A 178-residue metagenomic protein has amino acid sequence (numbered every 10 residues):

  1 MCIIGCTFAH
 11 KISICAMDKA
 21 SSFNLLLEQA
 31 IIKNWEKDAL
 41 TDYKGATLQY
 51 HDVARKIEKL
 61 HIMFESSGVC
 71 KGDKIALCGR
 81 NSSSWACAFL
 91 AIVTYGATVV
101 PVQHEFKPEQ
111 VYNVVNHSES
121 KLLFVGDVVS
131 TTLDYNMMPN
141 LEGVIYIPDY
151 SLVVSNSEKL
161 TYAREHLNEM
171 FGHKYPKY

Functional and structural regions predicted by a protein language model:
I3, T7, K11-I14: Short, positively charged and aromatic/hydrophobic N-terminal segments
K19, E28, D38-L90, K107-Y112 (+1 more regions): Conserved AMP-binding/adenylate-forming core of the ANL superfamily
C70, K121, E142: Short acidic/polar active-site loop segments enriched in Thr and Asp
A86-Y95, H117: Short hydrophobic alpha-helices that are characteristic scaffold elements of the AMP-binding
H104-N136: Conserved ATP-dependent adenylate/AMP-binding module captured primarily in the ANL superfamily
V129-Y178: ANL superfamily adenylate-forming
